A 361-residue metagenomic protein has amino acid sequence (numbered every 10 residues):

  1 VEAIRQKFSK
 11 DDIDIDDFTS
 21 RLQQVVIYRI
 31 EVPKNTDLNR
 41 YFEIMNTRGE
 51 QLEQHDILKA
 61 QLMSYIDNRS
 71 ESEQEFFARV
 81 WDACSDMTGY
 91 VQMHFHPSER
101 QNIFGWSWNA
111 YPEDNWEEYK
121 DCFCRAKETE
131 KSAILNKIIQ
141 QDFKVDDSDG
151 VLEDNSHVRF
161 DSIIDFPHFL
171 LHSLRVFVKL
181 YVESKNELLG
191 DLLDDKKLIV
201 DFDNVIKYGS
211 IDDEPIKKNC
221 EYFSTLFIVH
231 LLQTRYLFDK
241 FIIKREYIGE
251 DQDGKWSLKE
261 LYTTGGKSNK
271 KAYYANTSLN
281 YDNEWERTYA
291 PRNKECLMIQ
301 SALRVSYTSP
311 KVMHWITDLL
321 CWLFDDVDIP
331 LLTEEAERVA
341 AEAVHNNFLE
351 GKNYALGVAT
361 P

Functional and structural regions predicted by a protein language model:
V1-P361: Flexible coil/loop and intrinsically disordered segments
